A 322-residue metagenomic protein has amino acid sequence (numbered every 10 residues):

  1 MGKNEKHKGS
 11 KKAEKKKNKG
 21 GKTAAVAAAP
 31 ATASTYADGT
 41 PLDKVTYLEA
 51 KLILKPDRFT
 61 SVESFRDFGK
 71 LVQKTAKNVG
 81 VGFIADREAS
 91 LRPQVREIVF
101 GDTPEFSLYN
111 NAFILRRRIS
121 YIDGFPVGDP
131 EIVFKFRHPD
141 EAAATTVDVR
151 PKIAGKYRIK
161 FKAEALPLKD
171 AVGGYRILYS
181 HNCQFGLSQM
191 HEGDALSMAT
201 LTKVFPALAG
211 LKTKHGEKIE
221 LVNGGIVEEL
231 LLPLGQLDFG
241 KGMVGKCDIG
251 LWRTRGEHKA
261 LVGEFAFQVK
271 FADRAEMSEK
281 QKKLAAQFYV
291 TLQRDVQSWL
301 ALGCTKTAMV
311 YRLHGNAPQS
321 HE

Functional and structural regions predicted by a protein language model:
M1-K11: N-terminal acidic, proline/glycine-rich, low-complexity intrinsically disordered segments
K6, K15-E322: Phosphate-end processing signature that detects enzymes handling 5′-triphosphorylated RNA and polyphosphate
